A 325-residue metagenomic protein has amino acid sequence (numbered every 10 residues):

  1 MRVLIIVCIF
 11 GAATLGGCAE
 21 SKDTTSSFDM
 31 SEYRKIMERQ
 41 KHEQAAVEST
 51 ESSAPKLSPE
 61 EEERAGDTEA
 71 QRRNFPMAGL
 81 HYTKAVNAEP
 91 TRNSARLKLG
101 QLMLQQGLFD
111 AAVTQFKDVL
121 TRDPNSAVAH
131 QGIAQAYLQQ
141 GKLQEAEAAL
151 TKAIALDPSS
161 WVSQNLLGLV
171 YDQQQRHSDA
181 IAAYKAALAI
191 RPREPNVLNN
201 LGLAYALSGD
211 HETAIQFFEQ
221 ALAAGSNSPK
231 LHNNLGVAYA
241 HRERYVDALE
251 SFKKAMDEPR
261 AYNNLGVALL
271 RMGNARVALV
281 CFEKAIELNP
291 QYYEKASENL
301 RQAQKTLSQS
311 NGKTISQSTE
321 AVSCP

Functional and structural regions predicted by a protein language model:
A19-K22: Bacterial signal peptide processing site
T24-S31, K35-T50, L207, P259 (+1 more regions): Terminal, low-structured helical/coil segments at or just beyond the last alpha-helical repeat
S52-S94, K98-Q105, Q135, Q139 (+1 more regions): Alpha-helical segment of the N-proximal tetratricopeptide repeat
P59, N93-S94, A127-V128, W161-V162 (+4 more regions): Helix-start (N-cap) detector for alpha-helical repeat units in TPR-like alpha-solenoids, especially tetratricopeptide
R64, K98, G132, N165-L166 (+5 more regions): Canonical tetratricopeptide repeat
R72-K84, S94, Q105-D118, V128 (+7 more regions): Structural signature of tandem alpha-helical TPR/SEL1-like repeats, specifically the intra-repeat loop/turn
A88, R122, L156, I190 (+3 more regions): Structural marker of alpha-solenoid helical repeat scaffolds
